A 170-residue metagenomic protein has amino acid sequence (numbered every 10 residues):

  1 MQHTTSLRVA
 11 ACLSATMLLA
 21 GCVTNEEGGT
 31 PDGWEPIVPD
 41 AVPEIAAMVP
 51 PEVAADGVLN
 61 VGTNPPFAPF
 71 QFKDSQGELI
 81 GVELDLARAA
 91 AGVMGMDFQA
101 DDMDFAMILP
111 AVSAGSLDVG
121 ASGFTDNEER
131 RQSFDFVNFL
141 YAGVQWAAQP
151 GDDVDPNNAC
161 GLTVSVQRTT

Functional and structural regions predicted by a protein language model:
M1-A10: Bacterial N-terminal signal peptides that target proteins for export
C12-T16: Hydrophobic helical h-region of N-terminal Sec-dependent signal peptides in bacterial secretory/periplasmic proteins
M17-G21: C-terminal motif of bacterial Sec signal peptides marking the signal peptidase cleavage site
V23-E26: Bacterial signal peptide processing site
G29-S122: Extracytoplasmic small-molecule ligand-binding "clamshell" domains of the periplasmic binding protein/Venus flytrap
P65-A68, G77-G92, F124, A142-T170: Bilobed "Venus flytrap"/periplasmic-binding protein-like clamshell domains and structurally analogous long
D97-A159: Acidic, polar ligand-binding/catalytic clefts
